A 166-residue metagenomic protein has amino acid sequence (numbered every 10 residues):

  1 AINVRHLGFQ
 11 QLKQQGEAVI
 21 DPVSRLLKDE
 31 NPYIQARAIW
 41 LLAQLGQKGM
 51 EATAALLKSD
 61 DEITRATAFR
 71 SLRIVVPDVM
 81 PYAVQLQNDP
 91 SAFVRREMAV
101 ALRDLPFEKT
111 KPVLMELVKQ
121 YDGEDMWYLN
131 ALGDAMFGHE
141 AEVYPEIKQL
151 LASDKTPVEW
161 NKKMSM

Functional and structural regions predicted by a protein language model:
A1-M166: Long, ordered, helix-rich scaffold segments
